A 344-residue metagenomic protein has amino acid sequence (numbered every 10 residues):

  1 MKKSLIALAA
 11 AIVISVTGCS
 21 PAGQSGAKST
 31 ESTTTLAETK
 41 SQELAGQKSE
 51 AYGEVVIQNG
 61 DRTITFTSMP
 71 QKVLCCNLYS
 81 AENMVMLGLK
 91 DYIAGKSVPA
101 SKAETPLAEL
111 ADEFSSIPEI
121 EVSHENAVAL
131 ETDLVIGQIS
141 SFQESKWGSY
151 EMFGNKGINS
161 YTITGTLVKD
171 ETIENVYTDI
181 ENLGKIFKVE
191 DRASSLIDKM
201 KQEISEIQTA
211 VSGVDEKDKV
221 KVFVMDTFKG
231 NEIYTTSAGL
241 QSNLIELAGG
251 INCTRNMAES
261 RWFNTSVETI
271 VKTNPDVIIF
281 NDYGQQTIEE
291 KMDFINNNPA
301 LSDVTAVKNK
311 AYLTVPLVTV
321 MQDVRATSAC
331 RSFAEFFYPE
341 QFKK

Functional and structural regions predicted by a protein language model:
K3-L5, C19-E82, I186-M225, F337-K344: Bacterial Sec-exported substrate-binding components of ABC uptake systems
I14-G18: C-terminal motif of bacterial Sec signal peptides marking the signal peptidase cleavage site
N59-D61, E113-E125, A258-V267: Short helix-initiation/N-cap motifs at beta->coil->alpha
T67-P70, N77-E82, H124, V128 (+10 more regions): Extracytoplasmic/secreted envelope proteins and their assembly/folding machinery, especially bacterial periplasmic
C75-L130, L134, Q138-S140, C253: A short, structured surface patch at a secondary-structure boundary
P99-E104, Y234-W262: Alpha-helical, coiled-coil/dimerization segments enriched in small aliphatic residues
K102, I139-G148, I158-N182, K217-L240: Extracytoplasmic ligand-binding site segments that recognize negatively charged/polar headgroups
E171-K185, S194, D198, V277-K344: Structured C-terminal subdomain patch of bacterial secreted/periplasmic proteins
